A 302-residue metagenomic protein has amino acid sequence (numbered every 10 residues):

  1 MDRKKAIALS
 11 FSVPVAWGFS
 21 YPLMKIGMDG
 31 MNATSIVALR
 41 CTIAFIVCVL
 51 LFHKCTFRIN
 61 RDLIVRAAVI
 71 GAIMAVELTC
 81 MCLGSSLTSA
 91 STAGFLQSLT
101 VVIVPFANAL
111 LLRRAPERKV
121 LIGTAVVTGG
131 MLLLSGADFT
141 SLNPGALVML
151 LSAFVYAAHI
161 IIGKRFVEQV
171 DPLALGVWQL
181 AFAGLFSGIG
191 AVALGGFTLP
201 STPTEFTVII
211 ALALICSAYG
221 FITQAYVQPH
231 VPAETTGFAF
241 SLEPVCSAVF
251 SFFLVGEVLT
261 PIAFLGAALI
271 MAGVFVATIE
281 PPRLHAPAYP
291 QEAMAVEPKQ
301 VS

Functional and structural regions predicted by a protein language model:
M1-S35, A72, C80, F139-R165 (+1 more regions): Glycine-/small-residue-enriched transmembrane alpha-helix faces in small-molecule transporters and effluxers
D2-I7, M28-A38, I59-I64, G136-V155 (+2 more regions): Juxtamembrane helix-entry segments on the extracytoplasmic side of multipass membrane proteins
A16, D29-V76, I103, A107 (+5 more regions): Transmembrane alpha-helices of multi-pass small-molecule transport proteins
A16, S20-Y21, V49-Q97, L133 (+2 more regions): Specific transmembrane alpha-helical segments of multi-pass solute transporters/efflux pumps, especially DMT/EamA
G27, I36, R40, G84 (+9 more regions): Hydrophobic/aromatic residues within transmembrane alpha-helices of multi-pass small-molecule transporters
V37-L39, A93-L99, I162-L185, S217-F253: Helix-helix packing/entry segments at the starts of transmembrane helices
V47-F57, T100-I122, V245-L265: C-terminal transmembrane-helix exit sites in multi-pass transporters
C48, A68-I70, M74, P116-S135 (+3 more regions): Hydrophobic transmembrane alpha-helices of multi-pass small-molecule transport proteins
